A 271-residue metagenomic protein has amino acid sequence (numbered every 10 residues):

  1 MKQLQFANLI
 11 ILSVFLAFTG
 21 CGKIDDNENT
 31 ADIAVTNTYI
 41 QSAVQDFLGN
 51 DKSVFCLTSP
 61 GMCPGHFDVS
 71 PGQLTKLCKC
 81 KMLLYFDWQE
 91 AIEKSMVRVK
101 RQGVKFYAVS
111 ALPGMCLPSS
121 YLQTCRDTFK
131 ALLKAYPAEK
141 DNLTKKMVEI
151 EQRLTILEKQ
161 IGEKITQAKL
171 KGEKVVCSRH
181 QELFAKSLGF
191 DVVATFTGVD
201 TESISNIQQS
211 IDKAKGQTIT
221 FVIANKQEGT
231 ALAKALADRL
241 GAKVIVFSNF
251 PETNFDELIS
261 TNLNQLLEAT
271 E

Functional and structural regions predicted by a protein language model:
M1, L16-C21: Intrinsic structural disorder
M1-N8: Bacterial N-terminal signal peptides that target proteins for export
N8-A17: Bacterial N-terminal signal peptides
C21-E271: Extracytoplasmic metal-acquisition and chelation regions
